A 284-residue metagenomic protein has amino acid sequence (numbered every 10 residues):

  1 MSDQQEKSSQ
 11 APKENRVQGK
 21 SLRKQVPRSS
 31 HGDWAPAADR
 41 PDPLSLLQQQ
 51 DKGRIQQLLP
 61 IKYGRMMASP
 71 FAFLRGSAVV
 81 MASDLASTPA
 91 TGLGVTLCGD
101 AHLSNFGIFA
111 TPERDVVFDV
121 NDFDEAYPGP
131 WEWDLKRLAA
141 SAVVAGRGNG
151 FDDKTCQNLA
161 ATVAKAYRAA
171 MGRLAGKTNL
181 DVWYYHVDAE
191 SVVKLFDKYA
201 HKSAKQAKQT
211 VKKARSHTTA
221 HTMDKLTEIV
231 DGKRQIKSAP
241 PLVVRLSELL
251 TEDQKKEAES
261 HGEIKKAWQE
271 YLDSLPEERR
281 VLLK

Functional and structural regions predicted by a protein language model:
M1-T96, T111-N121, Y127-G129, V143-K284: Regulatory N- and C-terminal appendages and interdomain linkers associated with kinase/kinase-like NTP transferase
C98, L103: Catalytic-loop of the protein kinase fold
N105-G107: Catalytic-loop signature of eukaryotic-like protein kinases
E132-S141: Catalytic or ion-translocation cores adjacent to nucleophile or general acid/base/metal-coordination motifs in diverse
